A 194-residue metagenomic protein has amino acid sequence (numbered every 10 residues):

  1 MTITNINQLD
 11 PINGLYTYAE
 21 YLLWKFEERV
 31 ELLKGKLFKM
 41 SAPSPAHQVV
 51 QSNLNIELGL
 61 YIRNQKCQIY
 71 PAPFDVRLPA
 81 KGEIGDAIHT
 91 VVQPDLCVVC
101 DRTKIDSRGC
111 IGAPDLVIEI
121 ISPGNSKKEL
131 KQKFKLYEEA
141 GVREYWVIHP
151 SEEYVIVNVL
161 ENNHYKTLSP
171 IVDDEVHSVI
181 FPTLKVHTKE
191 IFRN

Functional and structural regions predicted by a protein language model:
M1-N194: Gly/Pro/Ser/Thr-rich low-complexity, intrinsically disordered segments predominantly at protein N-termini
